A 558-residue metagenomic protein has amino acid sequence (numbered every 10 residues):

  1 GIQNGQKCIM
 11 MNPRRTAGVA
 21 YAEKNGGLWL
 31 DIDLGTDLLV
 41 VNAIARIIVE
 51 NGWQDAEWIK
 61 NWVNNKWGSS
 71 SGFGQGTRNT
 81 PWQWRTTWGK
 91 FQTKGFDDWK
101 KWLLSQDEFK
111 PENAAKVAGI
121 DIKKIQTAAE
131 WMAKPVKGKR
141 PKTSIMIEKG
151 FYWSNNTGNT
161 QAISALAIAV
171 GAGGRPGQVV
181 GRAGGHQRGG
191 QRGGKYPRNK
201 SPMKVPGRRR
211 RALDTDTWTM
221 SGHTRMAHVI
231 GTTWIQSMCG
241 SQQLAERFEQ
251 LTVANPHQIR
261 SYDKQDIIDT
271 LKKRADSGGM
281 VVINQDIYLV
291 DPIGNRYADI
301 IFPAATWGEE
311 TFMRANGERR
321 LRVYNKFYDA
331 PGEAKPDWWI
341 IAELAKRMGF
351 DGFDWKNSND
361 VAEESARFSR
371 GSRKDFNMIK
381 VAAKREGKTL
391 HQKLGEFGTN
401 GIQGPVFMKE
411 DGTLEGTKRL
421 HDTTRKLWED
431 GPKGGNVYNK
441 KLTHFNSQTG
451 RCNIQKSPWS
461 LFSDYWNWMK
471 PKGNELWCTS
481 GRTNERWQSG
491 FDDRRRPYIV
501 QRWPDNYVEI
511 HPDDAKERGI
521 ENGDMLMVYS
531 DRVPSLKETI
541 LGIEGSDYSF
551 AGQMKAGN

Functional and structural regions predicted by a protein language model:
G1-A22, D33, P206-E333, S369-N558: A cross-kingdom feature strongest in bacterial/archaeal respiratory oxidoreductases
G1-N4, A43, I47, W102 (+14 more regions): Generic, well-ordered alpha-helical scaffold segments in large soluble proteins
I2-G5, T16-K139: Long, well-ordered, tryptophan-enriched scaffold segments
K7, R14, E50-E57, G68-G72 (+13 more regions): Intrinsically disordered or highly flexible coil/loop and linker segments, enriched in small and charged/polar residues
W29-T36, T86-K90, D98-W102, W153-T157 (+4 more regions): Alpha-helix capping and helix-loop boundary segments enriched in small/acidic/polar residues
Q54-W58, K124-Q126, K142-I145, A172-R182 (+10 more regions): Acidic/polar loop patches that form or flank catalytic/metal-binding clefts of enzymes that bind anionic ligands
A114-I120, I147-S154, H186, T232-I235: Conserved short loop/turn motifs at secondary-structure junctions
E130-H223, T311, G431-P432: A glycine-rich, hydrophobic/aromatic-adjacent loop/helix-cap motif
